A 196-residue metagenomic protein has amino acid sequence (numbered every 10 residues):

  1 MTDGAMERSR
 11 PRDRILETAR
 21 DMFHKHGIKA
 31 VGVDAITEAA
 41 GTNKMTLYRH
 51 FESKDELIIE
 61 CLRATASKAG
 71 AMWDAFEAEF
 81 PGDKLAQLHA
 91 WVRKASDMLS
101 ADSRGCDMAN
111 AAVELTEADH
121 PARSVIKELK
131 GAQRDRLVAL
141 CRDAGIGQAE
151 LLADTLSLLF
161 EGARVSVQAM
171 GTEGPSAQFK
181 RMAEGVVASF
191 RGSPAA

Functional and structural regions predicted by a protein language model:
M1-R10, R191-A196: N-terminal intrinsically disordered/low-complexity leader segments
R14, T18-E56, E60: Helix-turn-helix
L16, H89, G131-V138, K180 (+1 more regions): An amphipathic alpha-helix signature
E60, W73-S103, D143, A149 (+1 more regions): Hydrophobic alpha-helical connector segments
R63-G70: Short, basic, alpha-helical segments at the C-terminal edge of helix-turn-helix-like DNA-binding modules
A64, A90, V125-A132: A non-catalytic, amphipathic alpha-helix used as a structural packing/dimerization or gating element in enzyme scaffolds
A86-Q87, L99-P121: Amphipathic alpha-helical segments used for helix-helix packing
A122-K127, R142-A196: Hydrophobic/aromatic-rich alpha-helical bundle segments in the mid-to-C-terminal region
